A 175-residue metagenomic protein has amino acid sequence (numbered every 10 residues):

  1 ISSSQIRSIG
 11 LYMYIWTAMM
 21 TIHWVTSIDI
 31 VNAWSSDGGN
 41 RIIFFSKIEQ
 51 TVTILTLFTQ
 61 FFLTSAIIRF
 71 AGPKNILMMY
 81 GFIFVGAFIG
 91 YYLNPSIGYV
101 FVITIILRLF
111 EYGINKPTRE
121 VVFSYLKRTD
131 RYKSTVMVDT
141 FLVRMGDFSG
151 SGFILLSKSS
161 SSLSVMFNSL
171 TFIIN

Functional and structural regions predicted by a protein language model:
I1-N175: Membrane-embedded alpha-helical bundles of multi-pass transporters/translocases, especially carrier/permease families
